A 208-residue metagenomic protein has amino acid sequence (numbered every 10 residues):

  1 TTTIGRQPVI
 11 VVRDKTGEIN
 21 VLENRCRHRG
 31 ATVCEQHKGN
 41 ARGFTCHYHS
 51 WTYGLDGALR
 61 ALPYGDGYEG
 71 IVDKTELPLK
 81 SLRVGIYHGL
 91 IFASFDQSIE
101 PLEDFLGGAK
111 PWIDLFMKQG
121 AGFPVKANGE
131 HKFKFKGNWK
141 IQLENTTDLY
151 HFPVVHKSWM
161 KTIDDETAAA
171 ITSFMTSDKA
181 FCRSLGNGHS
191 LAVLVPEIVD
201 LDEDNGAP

Functional and structural regions predicted by a protein language model:
T1-Q97, E103-P111: Rieske [2Fe-2S] iron-sulfur-binding domain
L90-P208: C-terminal catalytic domain of Rieske-type non-heme iron oxygenases
